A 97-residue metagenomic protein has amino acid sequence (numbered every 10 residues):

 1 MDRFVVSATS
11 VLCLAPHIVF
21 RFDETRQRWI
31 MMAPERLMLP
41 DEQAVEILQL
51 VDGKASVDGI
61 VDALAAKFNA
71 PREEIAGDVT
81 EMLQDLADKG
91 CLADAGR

Functional and structural regions predicted by a protein language model:
M1-V45, Q49, A93-G96: Acidic, low-complexity/disordered tracts enriched in E/D and polar residues
R36-R97: Long, charge-rich, low-complexity alpha-helical segments
